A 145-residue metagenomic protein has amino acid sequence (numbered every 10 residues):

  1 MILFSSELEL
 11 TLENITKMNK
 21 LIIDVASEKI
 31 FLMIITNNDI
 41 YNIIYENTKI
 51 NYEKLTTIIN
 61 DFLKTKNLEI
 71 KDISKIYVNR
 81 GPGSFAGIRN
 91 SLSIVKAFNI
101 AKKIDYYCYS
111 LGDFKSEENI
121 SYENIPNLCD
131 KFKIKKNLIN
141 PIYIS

Functional and structural regions predicted by a protein language model:
I2-F4, L8-K54, L68-I70, Y106-S145: Oxyanion-binding and handling regions
Y41, L55, S84, K96-I100 (+1 more regions): Alpha-helix boundary/interfacial micro-motifs
I59-K75: Phosphate/pyrophosphate-binding loops at sites that engage ATP/ADP/AMP, CoA/4′-phosphopantetheine, polyphosphate
F62, K66, S93-V95, A101 (+1 more regions): Stable alpha-helical structural segments in soluble proteins, enriched in small hydrophobic residues
K75, N79-R80, F85-Y106: DPxDG-like acidic metal-binding loop motif
